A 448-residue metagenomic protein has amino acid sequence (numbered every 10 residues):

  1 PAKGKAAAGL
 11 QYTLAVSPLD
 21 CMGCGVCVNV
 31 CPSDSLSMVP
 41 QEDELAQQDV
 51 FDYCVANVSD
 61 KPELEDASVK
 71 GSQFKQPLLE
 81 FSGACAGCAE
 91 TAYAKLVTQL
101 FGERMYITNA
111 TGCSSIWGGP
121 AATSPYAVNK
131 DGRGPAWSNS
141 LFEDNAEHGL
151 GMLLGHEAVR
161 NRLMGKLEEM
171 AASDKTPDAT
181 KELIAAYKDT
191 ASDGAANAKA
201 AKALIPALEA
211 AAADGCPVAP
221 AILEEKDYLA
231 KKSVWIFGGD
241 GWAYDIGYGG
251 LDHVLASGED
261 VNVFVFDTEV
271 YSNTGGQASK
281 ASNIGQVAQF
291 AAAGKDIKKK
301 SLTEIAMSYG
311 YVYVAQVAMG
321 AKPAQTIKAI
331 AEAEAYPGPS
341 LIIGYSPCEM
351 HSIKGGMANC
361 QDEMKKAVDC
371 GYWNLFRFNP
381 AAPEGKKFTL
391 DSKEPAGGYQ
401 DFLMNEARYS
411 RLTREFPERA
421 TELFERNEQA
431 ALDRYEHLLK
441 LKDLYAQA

Functional and structural regions predicted by a protein language model:
P1, G9, S17, M22 (+5 more regions): Iron-sulfur cluster-binding cysteine motifs and their immediate structural context in ferredoxin-like electron-transfer
P1-G23, P40-A46, S72-S82, A221-I222 (+2 more regions): Ferredoxin-like iron-sulfur electron-transfer modules
T13, V28-N29, S35-L36, E103-T108 (+6 more regions): Beta-sheet entry/capping signal
G71-A84, S140-G151, A158-K175, Y228-A230 (+3 more regions): Conserved thiamine diphosphate
G71-F74, L79-A122, L441, A448: N-terminal amphipathic, basic-rich helices that act as targeting or association modules
W117-G118, G215, A221-S340, P347-E349 (+1 more regions): Thiamine diphosphate
T123-A136, T326-R419, R426, L439-K440: Glycine/aspartate-rich loop-and-adjacent alpha/beta segment that forms the canonical ThDP
F142-C216: N-terminal leader/propeptide and maturation segments of large enzyme subunits in energy/redox metabolism and hydrolases
